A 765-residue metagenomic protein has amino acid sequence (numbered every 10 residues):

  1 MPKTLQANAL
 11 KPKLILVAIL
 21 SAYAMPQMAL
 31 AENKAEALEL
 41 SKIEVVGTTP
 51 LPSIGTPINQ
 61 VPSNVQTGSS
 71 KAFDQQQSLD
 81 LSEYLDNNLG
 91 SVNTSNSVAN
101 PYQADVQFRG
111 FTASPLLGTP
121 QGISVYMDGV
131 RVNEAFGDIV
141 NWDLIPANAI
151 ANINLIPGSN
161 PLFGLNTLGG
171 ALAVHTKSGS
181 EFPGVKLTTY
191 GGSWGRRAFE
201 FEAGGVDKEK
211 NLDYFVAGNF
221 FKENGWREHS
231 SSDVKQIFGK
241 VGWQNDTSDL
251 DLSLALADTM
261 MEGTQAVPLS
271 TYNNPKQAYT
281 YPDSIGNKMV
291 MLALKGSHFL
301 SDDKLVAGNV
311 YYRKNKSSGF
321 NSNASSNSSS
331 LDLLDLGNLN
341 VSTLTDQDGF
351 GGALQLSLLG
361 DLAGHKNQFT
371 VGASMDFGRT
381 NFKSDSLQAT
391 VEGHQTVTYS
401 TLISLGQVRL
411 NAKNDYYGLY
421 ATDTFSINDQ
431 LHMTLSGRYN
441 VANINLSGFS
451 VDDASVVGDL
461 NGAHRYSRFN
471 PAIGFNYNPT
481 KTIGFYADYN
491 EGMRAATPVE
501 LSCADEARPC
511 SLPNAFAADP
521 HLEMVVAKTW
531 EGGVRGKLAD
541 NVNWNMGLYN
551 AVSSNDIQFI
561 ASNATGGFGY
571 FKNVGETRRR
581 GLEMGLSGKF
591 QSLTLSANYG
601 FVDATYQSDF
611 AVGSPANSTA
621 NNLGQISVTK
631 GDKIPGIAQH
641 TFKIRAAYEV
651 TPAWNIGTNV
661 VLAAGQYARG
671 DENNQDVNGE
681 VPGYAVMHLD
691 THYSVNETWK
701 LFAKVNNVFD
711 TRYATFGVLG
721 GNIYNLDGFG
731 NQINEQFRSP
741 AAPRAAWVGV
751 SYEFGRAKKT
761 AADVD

Functional and structural regions predicted by a protein language model:
A104-P157: Periplasmic plug
V132, D143-K186, E753: A beta-strand signature from Gram-negative outer-membrane beta-barrel systems, especially the internal plug domain
G184, Y190-K222, W226-G263, P282-S301 (+4 more regions): Transmembrane beta-barrel wall of Gram-negative outer-membrane proteins
D249-A255, N287-V451, N478, N545 (+3 more regions): Face-selective signature of the C-terminal outer-membrane beta-barrel domain
S297-F299, L305-N323, N478, G484-N490 (+2 more regions): Membrane-embedded beta-barrel scaffold of Gram-negative outer-membrane proteins
Q347, L362, K366-Q368, S374-D376 (+2 more regions): Structural signature of Gram-negative outer-membrane beta-barrels, strongest in the C-terminal barrel of TonB-dependent
Q355-L359, D429, M433, V441-A442 (+3 more regions): Gram-negative outer-membrane beta-barrel transporters
M493, L662-D671, Y693-D765: C-terminal beta-signal and adjacent terminal beta-strands/loops of Gram-negative outer-membrane beta-barrel proteins
